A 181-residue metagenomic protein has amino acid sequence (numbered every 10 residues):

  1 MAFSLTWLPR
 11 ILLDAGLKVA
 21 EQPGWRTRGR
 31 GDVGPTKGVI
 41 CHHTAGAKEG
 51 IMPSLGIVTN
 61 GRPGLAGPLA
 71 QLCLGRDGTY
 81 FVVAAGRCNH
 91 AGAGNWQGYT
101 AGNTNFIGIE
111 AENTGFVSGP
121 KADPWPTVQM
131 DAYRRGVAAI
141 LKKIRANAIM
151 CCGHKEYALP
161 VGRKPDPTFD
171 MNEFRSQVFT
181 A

Functional and structural regions predicted by a protein language model:
M1-G102: N-terminal catalytic cores of peptidoglycan-degrading enzymes
M1-G16, T27-V33, T100, I107 (+1 more regions): Basic/polar, cationic surfaces and motifs that engage anionic cell-wall and phosphate/carboxylate ligands
